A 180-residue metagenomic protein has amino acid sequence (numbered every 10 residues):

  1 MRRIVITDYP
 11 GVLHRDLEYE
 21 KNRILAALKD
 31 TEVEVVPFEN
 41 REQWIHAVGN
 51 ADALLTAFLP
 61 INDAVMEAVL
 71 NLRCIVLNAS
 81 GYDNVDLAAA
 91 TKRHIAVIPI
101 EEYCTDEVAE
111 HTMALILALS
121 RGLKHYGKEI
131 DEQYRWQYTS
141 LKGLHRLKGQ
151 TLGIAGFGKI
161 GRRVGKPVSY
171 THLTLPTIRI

Functional and structural regions predicted by a protein language model:
M1-A51: N-terminal glycine-/charge-rich "phosphate-binding" loop or analogous flexible N-terminal tail
A47-V48, M66-V69, L147: A short, aliphatic-rich alpha-helical micro-motif
N84-R93: Rossmann-fold NAD(P)-binding glycine/threonine-rich loop
R93, E101-T151, R163: Phosphate-binding beta-alpha-beta segment of Rossmann-like dinucleotide-binding domains, i.e., the NAD(P)
F157: Glycine-rich Rossmann-fold phosphate-binding loop(s) that bind the pyrophosphate of adenine dinucleotide cofactors
I160: Hydrophobic/small residue at the entry helix of a nucleotide-binding pocket
T171-T177: Conserved small/polar residues in nucleotide/adenosyl-binding loops
